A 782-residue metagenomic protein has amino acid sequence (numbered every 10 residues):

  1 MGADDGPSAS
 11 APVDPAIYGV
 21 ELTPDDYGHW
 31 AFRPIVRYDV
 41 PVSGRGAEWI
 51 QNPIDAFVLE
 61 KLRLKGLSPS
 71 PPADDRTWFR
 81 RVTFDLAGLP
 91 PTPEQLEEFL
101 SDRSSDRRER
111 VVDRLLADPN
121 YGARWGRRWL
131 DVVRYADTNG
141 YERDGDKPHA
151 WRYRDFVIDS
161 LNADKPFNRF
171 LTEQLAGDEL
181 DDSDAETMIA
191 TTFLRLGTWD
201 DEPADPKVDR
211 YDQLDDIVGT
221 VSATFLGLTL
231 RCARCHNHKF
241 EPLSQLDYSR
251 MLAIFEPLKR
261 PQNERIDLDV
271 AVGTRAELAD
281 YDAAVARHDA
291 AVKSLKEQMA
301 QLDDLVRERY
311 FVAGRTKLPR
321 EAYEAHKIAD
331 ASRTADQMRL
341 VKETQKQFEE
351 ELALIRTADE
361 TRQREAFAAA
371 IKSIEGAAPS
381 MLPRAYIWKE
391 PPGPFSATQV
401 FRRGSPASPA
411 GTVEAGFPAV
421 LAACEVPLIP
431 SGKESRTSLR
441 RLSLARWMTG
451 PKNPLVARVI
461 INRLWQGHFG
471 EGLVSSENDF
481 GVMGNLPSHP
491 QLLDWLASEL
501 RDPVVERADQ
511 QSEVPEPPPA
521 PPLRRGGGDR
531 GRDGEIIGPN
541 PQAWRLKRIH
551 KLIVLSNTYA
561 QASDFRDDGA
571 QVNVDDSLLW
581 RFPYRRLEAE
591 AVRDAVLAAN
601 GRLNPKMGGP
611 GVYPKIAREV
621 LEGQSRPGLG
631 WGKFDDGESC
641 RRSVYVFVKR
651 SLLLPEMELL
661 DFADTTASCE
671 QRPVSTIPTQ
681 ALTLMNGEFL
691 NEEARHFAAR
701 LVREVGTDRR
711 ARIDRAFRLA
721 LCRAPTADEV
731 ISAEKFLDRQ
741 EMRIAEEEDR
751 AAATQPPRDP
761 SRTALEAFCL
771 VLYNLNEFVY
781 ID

Functional and structural regions predicted by a protein language model:
G2-P41, R127, T138, N162-A163 (+4 more regions): Post-cleavage N-terminal segment of exported redox proteins
V36-Q51, E202-L214, P257-F311, D330 (+4 more regions): Electron-transfer interface patches adjacent to heme c in soluble/periplasmic c-type cytochromes and di-/multiheme
A47-R81, D85-N120, Y135-D182, E241-P242 (+8 more regions): Primarily short, surface-exposed interaction patches in extracytoplasmic proteins
E179-D289, M657, C669: Sequence context surrounding c-type heme c attachment/ligation sites in exported
R525-G528: Glycine-biased, low-complexity coil/linker segments
F768: Globin-like tetrapyrrole-binding proteins
